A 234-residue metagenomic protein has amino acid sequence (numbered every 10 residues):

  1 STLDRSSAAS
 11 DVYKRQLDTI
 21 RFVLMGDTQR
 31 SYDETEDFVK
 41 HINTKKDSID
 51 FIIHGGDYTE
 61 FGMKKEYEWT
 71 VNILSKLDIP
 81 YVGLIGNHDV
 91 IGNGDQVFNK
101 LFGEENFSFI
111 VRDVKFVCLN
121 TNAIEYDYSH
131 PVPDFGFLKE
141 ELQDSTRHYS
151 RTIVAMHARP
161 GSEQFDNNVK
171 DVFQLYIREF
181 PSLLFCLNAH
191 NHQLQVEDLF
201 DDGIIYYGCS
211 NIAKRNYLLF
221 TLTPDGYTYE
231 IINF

Functional and structural regions predicted by a protein language model:
T2-A9, Y13: Single conserved hydrophobic/aromatic residue that forms the stacking wall/gate of nucleotide- or nucleobase-binding
D18-T19, T28, S48, S145: Coil residues (strongly favoring Ser/Thr
D27, G56-D57, G86-N87, H157 (+1 more regions): Active-site glycine-centered loops adjacent to acidic/histidine catalytic or metal-binding residues that shape
T28-D33, Y58-K65, V90-D95, D127-S129 (+1 more regions): Acidic-and-aromatic substrate-binding clefts and catalytic sites of carbohydrate-active enzymes
I42-M63: Active-site metal-binding motif and surrounding structural segment of the metallo-beta-lactamase
K64-Y149, D171-L183, Q193-I231: Extended active-site neighborhood of metal-dependent phosphoesterases/phosphodiesterases
L142-E163: Short acidic, glycine-rich surface-loop motifs adjacent to enzyme active sites
A155-P160, L184-L194: Histidine-centered catalytic micro-motifs
